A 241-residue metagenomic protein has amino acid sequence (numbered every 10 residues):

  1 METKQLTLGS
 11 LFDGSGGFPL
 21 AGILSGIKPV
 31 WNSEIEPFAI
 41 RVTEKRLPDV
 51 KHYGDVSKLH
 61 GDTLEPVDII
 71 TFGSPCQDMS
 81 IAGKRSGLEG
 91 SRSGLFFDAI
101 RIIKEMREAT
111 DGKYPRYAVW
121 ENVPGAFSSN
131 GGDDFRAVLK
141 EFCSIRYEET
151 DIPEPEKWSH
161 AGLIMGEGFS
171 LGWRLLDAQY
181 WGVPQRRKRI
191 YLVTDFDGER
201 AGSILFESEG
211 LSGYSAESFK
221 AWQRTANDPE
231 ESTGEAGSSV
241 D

Functional and structural regions predicted by a protein language model:
S10-G16: Class I SAM-dependent methyltransferase "Motif I" SAM/SAH-binding loop
G17, A21-K28, R46: A short, Lys/Arg-enriched amphipathic alpha-helix followed by its capping loop at the start of a domain
N32-S33: The conserved SAM/SAH-binding core of class I Rossmann-like methyltransferase domains, concentrating on the hydrophobic
E36: Conserved SAM/SAH-binding beta-strand->alpha-helix loop
T43: Conserved SAM-binding loop
D49-D55: Conserved SAM-binding strand-loop segment of SAM-dependent methyltransferases
L59-V67, M79-D241: Class I S-adenosyl-L-methionine
I69-T71: N-terminal Rossmann-like NAD(P) cofactor-binding module of classical short-chain dehydrogenase/reductase
